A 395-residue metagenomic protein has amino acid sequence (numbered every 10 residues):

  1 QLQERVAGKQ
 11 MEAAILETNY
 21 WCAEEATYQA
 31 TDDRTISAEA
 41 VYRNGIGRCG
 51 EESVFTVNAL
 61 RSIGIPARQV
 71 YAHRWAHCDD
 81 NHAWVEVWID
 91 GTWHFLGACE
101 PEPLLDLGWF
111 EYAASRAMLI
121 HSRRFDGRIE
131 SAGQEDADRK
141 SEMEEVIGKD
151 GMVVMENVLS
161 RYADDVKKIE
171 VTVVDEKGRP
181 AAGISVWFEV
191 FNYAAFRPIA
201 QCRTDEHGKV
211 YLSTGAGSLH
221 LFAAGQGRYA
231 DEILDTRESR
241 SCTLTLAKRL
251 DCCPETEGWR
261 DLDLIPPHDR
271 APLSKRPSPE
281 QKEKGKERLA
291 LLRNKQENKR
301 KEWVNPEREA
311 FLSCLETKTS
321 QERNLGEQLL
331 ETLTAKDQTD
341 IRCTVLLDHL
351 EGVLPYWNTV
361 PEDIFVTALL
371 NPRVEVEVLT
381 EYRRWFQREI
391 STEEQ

Functional and structural regions predicted by a protein language model:
Q1-N44, E307-S313, E322-Q395: Secondary-structure boundary elements
Q3-D90, L105-L107, Q395: Active-site neighborhood of thiol-dependent amide/isopeptide-bond enzymes
Y28-Q29, S62, V70-L292: His-Asp-centered catalytic microenvironments across diverse enzyme cores, prominently the transglutaminase-like
L262-Q338: Long, low-complexity, serine/proline/glycine-rich intrinsically disordered regulatory regions that flank/link signaling
